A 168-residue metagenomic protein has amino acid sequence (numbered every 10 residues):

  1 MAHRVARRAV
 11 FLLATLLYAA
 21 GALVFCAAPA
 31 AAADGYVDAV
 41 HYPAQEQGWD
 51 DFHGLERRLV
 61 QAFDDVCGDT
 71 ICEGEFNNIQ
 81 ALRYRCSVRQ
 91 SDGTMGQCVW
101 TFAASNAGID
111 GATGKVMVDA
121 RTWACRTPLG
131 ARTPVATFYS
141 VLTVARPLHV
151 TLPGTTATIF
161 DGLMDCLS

Functional and structural regions predicted by a protein language model:
A2-L17: Bacterial N-terminal signal peptides that target proteins for export
A19, F25-A28: N-terminal signal peptide c-region/cleavage motif recognized by signal peptidases
A30-Q97: N-terminal secretory signal peptides
V66-T70, G111, S140-V144: The transition from N-terminal targeting/processing segments to the mature protein
M95-C98, V118-A120: Short, surface-exposed coil-to-beta transition loops
T101-N106: Generic short beta-strand segments
A107-T133: A short, surface-exposed beta-strand/turn
G130-S168: C-terminal partner/receptor-binding element of secreted or periplasmic proteins
